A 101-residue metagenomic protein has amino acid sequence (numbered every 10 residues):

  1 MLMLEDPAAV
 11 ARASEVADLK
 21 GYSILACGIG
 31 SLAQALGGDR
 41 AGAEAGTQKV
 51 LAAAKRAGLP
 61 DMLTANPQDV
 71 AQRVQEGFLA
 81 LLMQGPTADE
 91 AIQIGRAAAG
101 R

Functional and structural regions predicted by a protein language model:
M1-R101: Expand to "…catalyze enediolate/carbanion chemistry for C-C bond making/breaking, isomerization, decarboxylation
